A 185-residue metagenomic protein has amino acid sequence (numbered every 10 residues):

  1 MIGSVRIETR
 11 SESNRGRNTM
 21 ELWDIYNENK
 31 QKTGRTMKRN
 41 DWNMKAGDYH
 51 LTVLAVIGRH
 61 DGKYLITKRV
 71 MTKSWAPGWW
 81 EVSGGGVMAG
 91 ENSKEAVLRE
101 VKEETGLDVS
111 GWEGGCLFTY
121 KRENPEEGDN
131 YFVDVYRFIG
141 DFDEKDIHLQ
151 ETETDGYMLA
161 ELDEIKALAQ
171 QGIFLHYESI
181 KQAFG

Functional and structural regions predicted by a protein language model:
M1-I7: Short hydrophobic transmembrane-like helices used for membrane targeting/insertion
I7-T19: Short, Lys/Arg-enriched N-terminal segments with co-localized hydrophobic residues within the first ~10-30 amino acids
R15-R17, P77-G78, A89, C116-E123 (+1 more regions): Nudix hydrolase/Nudix homology domain
M20-L54, H60: Acidic, metal-coordinating catalytic segment for phosphate/diphosphate chemistry, firing primarily on the Nudix
T33-G34, G115-L117: Local beta-strand/beta-hairpin segments that build beta-sheet-rich folds
T52-G84: A glycine-rich, hydrophobic loop/mini-helix early in the fold
L65-I66, V82-G115: The catalytic Nudix box helix
